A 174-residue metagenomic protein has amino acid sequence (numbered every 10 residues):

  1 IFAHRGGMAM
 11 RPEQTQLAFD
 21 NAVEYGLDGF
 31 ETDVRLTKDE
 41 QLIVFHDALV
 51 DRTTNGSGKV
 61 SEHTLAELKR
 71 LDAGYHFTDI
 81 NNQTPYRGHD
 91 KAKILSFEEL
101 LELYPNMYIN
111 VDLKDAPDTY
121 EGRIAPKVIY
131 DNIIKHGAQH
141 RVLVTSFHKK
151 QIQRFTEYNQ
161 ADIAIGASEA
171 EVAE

Functional and structural regions predicted by a protein language model:
I1-E174: Phosphate-group recognition and catalysis centered on beta-loop-alpha active-site segments
